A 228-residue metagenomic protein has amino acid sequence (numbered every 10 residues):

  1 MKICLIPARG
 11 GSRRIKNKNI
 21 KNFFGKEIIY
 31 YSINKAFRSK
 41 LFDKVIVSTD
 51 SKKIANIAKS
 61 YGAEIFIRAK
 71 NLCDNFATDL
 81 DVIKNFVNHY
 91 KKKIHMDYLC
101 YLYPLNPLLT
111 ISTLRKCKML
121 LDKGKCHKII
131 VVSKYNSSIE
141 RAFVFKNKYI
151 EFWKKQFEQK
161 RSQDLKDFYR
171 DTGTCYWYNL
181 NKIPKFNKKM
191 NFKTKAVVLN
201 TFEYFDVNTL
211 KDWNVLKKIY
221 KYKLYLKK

Functional and structural regions predicted by a protein language model:
M1-S48: N-terminal glycine-rich phosphate-binding loop and ensuing alpha1 helix
L41, Y61-G62, K146: Short, structured coil segments at secondary-structure junctions
L41-I46, H127, F202-E203: Short active-site oxyanion
F42, I94-M96, K123-C126: Short, high-confidence coil segments that cap the C-terminus of an alpha-helix and link into the following beta-strand
I46, K52-C100, L108-S112, K116: Short phosphate-binding loop-to-helix
P107-L199: Conserved core of the sugar-phosphate nucleotidyltransferase
K185, V197-V198, F202-K228: Hydrophobic helical membrane-anchoring modules
